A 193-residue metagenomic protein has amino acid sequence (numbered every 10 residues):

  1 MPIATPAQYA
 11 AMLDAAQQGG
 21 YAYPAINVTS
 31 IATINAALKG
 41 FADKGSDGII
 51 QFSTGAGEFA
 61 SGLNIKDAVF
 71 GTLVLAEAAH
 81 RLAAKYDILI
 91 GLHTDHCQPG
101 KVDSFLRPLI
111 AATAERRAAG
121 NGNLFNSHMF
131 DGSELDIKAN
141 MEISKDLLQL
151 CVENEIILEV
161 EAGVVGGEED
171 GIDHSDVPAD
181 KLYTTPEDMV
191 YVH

Functional and structural regions predicted by a protein language model:
M1-P24: N-terminal amphipathic alpha-helix/helix-capping segment at the start of soluble metabolic enzymes
A7-A15, I31-D87, P99-H193: Alpha/beta enzyme core
G91-L92: Glycine-rich phosphate/pyrophosphate-binding loop regions near the starts of catalytic domains
